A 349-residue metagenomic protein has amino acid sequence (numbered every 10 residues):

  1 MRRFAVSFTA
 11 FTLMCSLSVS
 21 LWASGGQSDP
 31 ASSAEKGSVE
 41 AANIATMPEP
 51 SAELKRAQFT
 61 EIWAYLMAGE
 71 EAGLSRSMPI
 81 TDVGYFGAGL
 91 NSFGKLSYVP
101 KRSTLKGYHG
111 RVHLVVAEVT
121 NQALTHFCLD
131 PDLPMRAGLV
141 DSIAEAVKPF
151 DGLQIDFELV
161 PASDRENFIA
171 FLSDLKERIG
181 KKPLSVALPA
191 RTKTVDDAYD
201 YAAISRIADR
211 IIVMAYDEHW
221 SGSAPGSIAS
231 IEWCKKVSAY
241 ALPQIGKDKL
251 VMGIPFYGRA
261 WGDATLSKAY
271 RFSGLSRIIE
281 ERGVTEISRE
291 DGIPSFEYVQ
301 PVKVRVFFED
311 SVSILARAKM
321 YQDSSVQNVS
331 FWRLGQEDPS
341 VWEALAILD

Functional and structural regions predicted by a protein language model:
M1-T9: Bacterial N-terminal signal peptides that target proteins for export
T9-S20: Bacterial N-terminal signal peptides
S20-S33: Sec-dependent signal peptide cleavage junction
S32-T60: N-terminal low-complexity, Pro/Thr/Ser-rich intrinsically disordered segments that act as propeptides or flexible
E53-I80, F86-I231: Chitinase-like catalytic core of GlcNAc-active glycosidases
V83, I155, I211, M252 (+2 more regions): Conserved, mostly hydrophobic/aromatic
I254-M320, V341, D349: Glycan-binding loop/region signatures in secreted carbohydrate-active enzymes
R317-D349: Acidic/aromatic/glycine-rich contiguous surface patches that form carbohydrate-binding/processing clefts and analogous
